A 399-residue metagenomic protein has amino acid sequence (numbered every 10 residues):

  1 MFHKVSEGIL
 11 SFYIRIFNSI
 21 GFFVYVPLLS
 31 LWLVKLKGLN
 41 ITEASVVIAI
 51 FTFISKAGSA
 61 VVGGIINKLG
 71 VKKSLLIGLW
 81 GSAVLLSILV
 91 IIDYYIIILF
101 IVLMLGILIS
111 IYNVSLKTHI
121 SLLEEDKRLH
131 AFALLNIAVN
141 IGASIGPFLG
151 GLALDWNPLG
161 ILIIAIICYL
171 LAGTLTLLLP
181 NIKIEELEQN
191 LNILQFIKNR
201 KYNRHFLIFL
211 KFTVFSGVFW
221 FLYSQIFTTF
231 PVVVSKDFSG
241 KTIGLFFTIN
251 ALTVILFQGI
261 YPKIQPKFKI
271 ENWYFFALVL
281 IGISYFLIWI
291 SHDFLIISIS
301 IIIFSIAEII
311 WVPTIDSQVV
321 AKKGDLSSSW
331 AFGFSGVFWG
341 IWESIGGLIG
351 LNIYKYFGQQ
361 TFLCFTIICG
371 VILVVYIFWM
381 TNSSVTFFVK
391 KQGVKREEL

Functional and structural regions predicted by a protein language model:
M1-V5, I182-T213, K395-L399: Juxtamembrane intracellular "pre-TM" segments in multi-pass secondary transporters
F2-T52, I208-F246: Helix-loop boundary and gating motifs at the non-cytosolic
T52-A60, A143-S144, A251-G259, E343-S344: Residue-level signature of mid-helix packing/kink "hotspots" within the transmembrane helices of 12-pass Major
G58-G70, L154, F257-I270, Y354: Helix-to-loop junctions at the C-terminal end of transmembrane segments in multipass secondary transporters
K73-S87, N272-L287: Structural signature of the two symmetry-related core transmembrane helices
L103-V139: Cytoplasmic helix-loop-helix junction between adjacent transmembrane helices in 12-TM secondary transporters
I161-L177, F362-W379: Symmetry-related core transmembrane helices of the 12-TM Major Facilitator Superfamily/SLC fold
L326-F357: A late C-terminal transmembrane helix in Major Facilitator Superfamily
